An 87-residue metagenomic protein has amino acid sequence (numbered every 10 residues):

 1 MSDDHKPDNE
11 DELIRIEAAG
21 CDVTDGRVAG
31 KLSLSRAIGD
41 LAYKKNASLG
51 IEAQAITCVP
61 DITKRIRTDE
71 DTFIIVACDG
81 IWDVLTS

Functional and structural regions predicted by a protein language model:
M1-S87: PP2C/PPM-type serine/threonine phosphatase catalytic core, specifically the conserved beta-strand-loop-alpha-helix
